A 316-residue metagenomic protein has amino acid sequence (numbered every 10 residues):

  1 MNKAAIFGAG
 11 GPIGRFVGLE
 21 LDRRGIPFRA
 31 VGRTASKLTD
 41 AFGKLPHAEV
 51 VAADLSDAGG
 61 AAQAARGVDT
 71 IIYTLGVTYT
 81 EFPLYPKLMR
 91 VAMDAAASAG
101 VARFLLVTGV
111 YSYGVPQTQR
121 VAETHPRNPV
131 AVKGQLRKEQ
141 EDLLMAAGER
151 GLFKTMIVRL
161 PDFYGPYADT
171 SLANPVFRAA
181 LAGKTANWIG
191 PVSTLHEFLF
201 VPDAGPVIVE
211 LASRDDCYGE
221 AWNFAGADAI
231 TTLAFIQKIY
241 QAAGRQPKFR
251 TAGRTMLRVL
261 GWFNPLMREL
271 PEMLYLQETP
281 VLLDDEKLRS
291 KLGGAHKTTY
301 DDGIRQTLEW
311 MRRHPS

Functional and structural regions predicted by a protein language model:
M1, E210-L270, D285, S290-K291 (+1 more regions): Mid/C-terminal beta-alpha module of Rossmann-like enzyme folds, strongest in SDR-family dehydrogenases/epimerases
A4-I26: N-terminal Rossmann NAD(P)H-binding glycine-rich loop of SDR-like oxidoreductase domains
S36-A99: NAD(P)H-binding glycine-rich loop region in Rossmannoid oxidoreductase-like domains and their noncatalytic homologs
R90-L136: Conserved Rossmann-fold NAD(P)-dependent oxidoreductase catalytic core, especially the SDR/UDP-sugar
V130-I157: Active-site Tyr-X1-5-Lys
R150, I157, P161-L195, I239: NAD(P)-dependent short-chain dehydrogenase/reductase
E197-A204: A conserved structural motif in NAD(P)-dependent oxidoreductases
